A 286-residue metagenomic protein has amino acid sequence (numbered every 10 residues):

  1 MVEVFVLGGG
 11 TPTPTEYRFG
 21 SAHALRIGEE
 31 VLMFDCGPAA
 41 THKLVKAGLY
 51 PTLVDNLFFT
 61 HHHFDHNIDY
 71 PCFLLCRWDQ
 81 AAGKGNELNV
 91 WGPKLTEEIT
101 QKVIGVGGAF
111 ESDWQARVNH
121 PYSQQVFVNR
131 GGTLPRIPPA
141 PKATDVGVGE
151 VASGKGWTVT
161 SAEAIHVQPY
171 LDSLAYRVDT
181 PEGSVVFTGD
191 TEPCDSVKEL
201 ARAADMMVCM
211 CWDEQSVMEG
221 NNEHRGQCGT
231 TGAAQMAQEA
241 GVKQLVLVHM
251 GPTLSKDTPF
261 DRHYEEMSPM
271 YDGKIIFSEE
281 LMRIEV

Functional and structural regions predicted by a protein language model:
M1-V185, Y264-E285: Binuclear metal-dependent hydrolase catalytic cores
L174-A175, P181-V186, E192-M282: Cap/insert and terminal regions of metallo-dependent hydrolase folds
